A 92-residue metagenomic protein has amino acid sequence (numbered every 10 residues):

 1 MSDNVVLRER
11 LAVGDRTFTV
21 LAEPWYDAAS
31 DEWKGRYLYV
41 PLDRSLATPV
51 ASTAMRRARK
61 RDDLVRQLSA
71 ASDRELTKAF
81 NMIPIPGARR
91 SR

Functional and structural regions predicted by a protein language model:
M1-N4, D31, R89-R92: Generic structural signal for short, solvent-exposed loop/turn connectors between secondary structure elements
M1-T19: Negatively charged, low-complexity tracts enriched in Asp/Glu with abundant Ser/Thr
V5-E9, D43-L46, A51, D63: Short, well-ordered helical secondary-structure segments
V13, D27-D31, R59-D63: A short, structured loop/turn motif at beta-sheet edges
V20-M55: A short, structured beta-strand/loop element
T48-R92: Acidic, low-complexity intrinsically disordered segments
